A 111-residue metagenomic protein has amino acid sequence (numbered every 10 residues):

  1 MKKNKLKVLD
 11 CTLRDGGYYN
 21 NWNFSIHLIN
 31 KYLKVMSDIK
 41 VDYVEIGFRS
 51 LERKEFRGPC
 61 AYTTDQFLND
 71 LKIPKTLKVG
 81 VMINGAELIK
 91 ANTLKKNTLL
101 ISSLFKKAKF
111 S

Functional and structural regions predicted by a protein language model:
N4-C11, L33-S50: N-terminal glycine-rich anion-binding loops that anchor highly charged ligand groups
C11-K31, V79-K96: Active-site mouth loops of central-metabolism enzymes
Y18-Y19, Y32, Y43, Y62: Sequence-level detector for tyrosine residue identity
Y43, F48-S111: Active-site beta->alpha loop and helix N-cap motifs at the rims of alpha/beta catalytic domains
